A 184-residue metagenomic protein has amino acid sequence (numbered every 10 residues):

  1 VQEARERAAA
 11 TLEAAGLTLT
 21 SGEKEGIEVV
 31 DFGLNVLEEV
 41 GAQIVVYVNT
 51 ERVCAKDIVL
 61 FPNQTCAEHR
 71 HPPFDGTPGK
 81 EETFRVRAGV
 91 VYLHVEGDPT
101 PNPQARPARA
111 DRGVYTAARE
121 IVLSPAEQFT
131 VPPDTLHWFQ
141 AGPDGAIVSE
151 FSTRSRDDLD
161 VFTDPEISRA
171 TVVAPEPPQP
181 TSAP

Functional and structural regions predicted by a protein language model:
V1-C54, A110-G113, A174-P184: A short, N-terminal "cap"/entry segment at the start of jelly-roll beta-barrel domains of the cupin/DSBH fold
E39-G41, D57-G79, G97-T100, V122-P125 (+1 more regions): Conserved short histidine dyad/triad with adjacent acidic residue
E51, G79, A141-D144: Short glycine/proline-enriched turns and hinge-like loops at secondary-structure junctions
V53, F61-P62, G79-P101, R106-A108: Glycine- and acidic-residue-biased ligand/ion/polar-headgroup-sensing regions
A55, A67-E68, V91-V95, E150: Short hydrophobic/aromatic-rich beta-strand segments that constitute the beta-sheet cores of beta-sandwich/beta-barrel
D57-V59, T83, E120, Q128-T130 (+2 more regions): Conserved hydrophobic/aromatic beta-strand scaffold that supports enzyme active sites
G89, A126, V148: Short hydrophobic/aromatic patches on the structural cores and recognition surfaces of FHA
D98-R119, L136-P184: Double-stranded beta-helix
